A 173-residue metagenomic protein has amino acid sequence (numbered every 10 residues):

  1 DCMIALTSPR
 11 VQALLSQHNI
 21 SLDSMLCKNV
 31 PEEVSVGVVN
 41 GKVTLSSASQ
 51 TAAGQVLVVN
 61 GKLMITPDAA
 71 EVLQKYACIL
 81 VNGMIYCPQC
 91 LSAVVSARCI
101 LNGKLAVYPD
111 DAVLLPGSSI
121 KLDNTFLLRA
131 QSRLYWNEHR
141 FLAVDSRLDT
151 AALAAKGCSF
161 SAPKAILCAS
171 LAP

Functional and structural regions predicted by a protein language model:
M3-A5: Charged, amphipathic alpha-helical stretches
P9-S21, M25-V36, K42-V56, I65-I79 (+7 more regions): Short, T/G/N/S-enriched strand-turn elements that build extracellular solenoid repeat scaffolds
L142, F160, A165-I166: N-terminal, charged amphipathic alpha-helical interaction modules
